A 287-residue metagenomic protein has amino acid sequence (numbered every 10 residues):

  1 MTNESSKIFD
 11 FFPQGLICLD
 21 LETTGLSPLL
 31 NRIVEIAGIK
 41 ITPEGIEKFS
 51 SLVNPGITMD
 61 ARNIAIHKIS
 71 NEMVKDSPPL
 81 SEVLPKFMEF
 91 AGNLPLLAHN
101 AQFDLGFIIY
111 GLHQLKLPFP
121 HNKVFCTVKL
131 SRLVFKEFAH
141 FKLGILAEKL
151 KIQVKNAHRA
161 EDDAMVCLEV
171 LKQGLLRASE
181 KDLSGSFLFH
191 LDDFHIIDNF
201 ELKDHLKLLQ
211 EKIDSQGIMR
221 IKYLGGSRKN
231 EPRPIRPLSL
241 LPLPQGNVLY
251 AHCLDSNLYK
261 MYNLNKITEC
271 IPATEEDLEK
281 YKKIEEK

Functional and structural regions predicted by a protein language model:
M1-F11, V170-R220, L224-R228: Acidic two-metal-ion nuclease catalytic site recognized across multiple nuclease folds, prominently DnaQ/RNase D-T
M1-Y110, Q114-L115, F119-H121, I145-A157: Conserved non-catalytic scaffold segment of RNase H-like nuclease domains
T23-G25, K129, V166: Short, glycine/acidic-enriched loop or turn micro-motifs at the edges of active sites
P95-F103, F107, G111-L112, K142-D198: Acidic, Mg2+-coordinating catalytic module of metal-dependent nucleases/exonucleases that use a two-metal-ion mechanism
V124-F141: Short alpha-helix plus adjacent loop in nuclease-associated cores
F200-K287: Core beta-strand-centered patch of the WYL/Sm-like small regulatory domain
